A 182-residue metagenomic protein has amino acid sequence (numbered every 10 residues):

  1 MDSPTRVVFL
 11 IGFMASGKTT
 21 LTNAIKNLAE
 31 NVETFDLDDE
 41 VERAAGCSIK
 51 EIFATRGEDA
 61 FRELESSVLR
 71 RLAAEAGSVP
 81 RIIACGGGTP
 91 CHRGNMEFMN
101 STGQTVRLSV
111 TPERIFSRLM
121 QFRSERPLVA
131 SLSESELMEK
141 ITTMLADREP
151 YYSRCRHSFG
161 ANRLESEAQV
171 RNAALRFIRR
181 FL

Functional and structural regions predicted by a protein language model:
M1-T5, T20, A24, A146-L182: NTP-dependent small-molecule kinase module
L10: Hydrophobic anchor at the beta1->P-loop junction of P-loop NTPases
F13: P-loop (Walker A) phosphate-binding loop of NTP-binding proteins
G17: Conserved glycine(s) of the Walker
A24-N31: A short, Lys/Arg-enriched amphipathic alpha-helix followed by its capping loop at the start of a domain
L37-F98, E125: ATP-dependent small-molecule kinase phosphotransfer cores that center on conserved nucleotide phosphate-binding segments
G86-P90, T111-E113, L164: Short glycine-rich anion-binding loops that position phosphate/pyrophosphate groups of nucleotides and phosphorylated
S101-E149: A glycine- and Lys/Arg-enriched "phosphate-lid" helix/loop adjacent to the NTP-binding pocket of small-molecule kinases
